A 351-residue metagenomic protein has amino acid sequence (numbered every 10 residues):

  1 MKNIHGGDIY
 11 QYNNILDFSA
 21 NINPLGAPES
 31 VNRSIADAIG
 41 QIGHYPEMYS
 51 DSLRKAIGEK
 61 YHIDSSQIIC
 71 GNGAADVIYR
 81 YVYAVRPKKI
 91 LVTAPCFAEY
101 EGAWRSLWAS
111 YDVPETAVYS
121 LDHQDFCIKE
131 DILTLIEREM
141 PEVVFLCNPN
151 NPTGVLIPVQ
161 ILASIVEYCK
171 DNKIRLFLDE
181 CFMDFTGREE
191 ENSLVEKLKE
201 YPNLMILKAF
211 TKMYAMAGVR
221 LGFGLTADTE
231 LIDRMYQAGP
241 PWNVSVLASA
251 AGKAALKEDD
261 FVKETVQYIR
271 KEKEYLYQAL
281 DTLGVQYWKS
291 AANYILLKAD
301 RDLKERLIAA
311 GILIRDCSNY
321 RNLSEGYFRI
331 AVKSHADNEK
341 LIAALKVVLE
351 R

Functional and structural regions predicted by a protein language model:
M1-H44, M140: N-terminal "arm"/small-domain region of PLP-dependent enzymes with the aminotransferase-like
G26-S30, Y49, N203-D281, V285-W288: PLP-dependent aminotransferase class I/II
P46, G58-R80: Short loop-beta-helix segment that forms the pyridoxal 5′-phosphate
Y83-L146: PLP-dependent aminotransferase-like
L107, Y111, E139, D171-N172 (+2 more regions): Helix C-cap/helix->beta junction micro-motif
Y119-T186: Active-site phosphate-binding strand-loop segment of PLP-dependent enzymes
D122, Q278-G311: Conserved PLP-binding catalytic core of the aspartate aminotransferase-like
A309-A310, N319-R351: PLP-dependent enzyme catalytic core of the Aspartate aminotransferase-like
